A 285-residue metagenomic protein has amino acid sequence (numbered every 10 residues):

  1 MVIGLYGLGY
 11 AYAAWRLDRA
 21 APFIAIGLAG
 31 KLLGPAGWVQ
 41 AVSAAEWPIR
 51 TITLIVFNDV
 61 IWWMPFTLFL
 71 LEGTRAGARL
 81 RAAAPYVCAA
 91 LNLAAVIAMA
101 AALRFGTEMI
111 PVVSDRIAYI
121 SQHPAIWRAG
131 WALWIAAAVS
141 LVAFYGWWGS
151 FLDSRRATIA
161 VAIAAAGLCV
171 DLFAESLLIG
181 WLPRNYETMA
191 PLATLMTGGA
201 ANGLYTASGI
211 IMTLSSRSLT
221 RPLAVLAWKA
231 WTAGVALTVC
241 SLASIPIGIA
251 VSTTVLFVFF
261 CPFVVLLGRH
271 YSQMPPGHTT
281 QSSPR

Functional and structural regions predicted by a protein language model:
M1-R285: Hydrophobic, aromatic-enriched alpha-helical segments typical of multi-pass transmembrane helices
